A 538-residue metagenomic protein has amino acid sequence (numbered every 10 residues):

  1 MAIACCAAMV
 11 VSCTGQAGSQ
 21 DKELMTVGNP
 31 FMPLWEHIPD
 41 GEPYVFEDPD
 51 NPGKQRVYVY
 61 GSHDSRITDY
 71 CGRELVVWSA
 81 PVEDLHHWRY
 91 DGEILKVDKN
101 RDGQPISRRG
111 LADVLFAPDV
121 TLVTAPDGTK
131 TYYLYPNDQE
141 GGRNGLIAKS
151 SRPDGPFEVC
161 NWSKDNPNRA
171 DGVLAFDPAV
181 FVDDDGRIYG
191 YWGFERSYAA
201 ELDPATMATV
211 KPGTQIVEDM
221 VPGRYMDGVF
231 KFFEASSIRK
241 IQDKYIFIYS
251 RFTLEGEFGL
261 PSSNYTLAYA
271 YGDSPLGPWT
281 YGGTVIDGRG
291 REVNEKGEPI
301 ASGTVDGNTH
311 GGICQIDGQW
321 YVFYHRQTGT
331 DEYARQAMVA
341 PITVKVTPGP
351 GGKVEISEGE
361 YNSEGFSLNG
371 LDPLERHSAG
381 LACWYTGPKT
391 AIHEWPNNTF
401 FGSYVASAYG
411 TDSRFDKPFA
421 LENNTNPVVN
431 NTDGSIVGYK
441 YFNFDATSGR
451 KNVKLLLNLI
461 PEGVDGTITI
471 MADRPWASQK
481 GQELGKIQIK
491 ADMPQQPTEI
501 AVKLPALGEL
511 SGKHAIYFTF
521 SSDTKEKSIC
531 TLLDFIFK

Functional and structural regions predicted by a protein language model:
M1-V10: Sec-dependent bacterial lipoprotein signal peptides
Q16-K538: Carbohydrate-active catalytic/glycan-binding domains of CAZyme proteins, especially the secreted or lumenal ectodomains
